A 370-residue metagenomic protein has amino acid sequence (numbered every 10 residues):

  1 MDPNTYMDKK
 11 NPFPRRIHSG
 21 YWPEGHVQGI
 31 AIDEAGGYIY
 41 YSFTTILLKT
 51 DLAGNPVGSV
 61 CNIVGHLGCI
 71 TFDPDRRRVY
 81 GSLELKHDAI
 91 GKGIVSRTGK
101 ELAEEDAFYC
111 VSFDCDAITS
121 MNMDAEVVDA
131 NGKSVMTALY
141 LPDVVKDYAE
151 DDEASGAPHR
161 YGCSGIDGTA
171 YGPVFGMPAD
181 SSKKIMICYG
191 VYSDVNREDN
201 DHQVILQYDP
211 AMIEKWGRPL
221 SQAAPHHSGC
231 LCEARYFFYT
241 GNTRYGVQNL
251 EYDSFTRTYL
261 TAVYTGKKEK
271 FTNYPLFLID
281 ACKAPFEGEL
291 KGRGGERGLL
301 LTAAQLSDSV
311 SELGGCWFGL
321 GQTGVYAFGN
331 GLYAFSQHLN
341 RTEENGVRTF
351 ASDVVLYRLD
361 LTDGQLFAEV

Functional and structural regions predicted by a protein language model:
Y6-G20, A117-I166, D209-R244, E287-G319: Surface-exposed loop and turn segments in beta-propeller and other repeat-based domains that flank or scaffold
R15-T45, D167, V174: Beta-strand-rich domains and repeat architectures in extracellular enzymes and scaffolds, especially beta-propellers
E24-A31, N62-P74, S134-A138, D152 (+3 more regions): Repeated scaffold domains used in trafficking and secretory/extracellular systems, primarily beta-propellers
I32-G36, F72-R76, P173-S181, D253-T256 (+1 more regions): Residue-level detector of Asp-centered blade-edge/turn motifs that repeat once per structural unit in beta-propeller
Y38-Y40, R78-Y80, K184-I187, T258-L260 (+1 more regions): Conserved beta-propeller blade signature
T45, E84-H87, D116, Y140-D147 (+4 more regions): Residue-level signature of beta-propeller blades and closely related beta-rich strand-turn architectures in secreted
L52-T98: Blade-loop segments of beta-propeller domains
I94-N122, E198-S221, F271-E296, G346-V370: Beta-propeller blade signature
